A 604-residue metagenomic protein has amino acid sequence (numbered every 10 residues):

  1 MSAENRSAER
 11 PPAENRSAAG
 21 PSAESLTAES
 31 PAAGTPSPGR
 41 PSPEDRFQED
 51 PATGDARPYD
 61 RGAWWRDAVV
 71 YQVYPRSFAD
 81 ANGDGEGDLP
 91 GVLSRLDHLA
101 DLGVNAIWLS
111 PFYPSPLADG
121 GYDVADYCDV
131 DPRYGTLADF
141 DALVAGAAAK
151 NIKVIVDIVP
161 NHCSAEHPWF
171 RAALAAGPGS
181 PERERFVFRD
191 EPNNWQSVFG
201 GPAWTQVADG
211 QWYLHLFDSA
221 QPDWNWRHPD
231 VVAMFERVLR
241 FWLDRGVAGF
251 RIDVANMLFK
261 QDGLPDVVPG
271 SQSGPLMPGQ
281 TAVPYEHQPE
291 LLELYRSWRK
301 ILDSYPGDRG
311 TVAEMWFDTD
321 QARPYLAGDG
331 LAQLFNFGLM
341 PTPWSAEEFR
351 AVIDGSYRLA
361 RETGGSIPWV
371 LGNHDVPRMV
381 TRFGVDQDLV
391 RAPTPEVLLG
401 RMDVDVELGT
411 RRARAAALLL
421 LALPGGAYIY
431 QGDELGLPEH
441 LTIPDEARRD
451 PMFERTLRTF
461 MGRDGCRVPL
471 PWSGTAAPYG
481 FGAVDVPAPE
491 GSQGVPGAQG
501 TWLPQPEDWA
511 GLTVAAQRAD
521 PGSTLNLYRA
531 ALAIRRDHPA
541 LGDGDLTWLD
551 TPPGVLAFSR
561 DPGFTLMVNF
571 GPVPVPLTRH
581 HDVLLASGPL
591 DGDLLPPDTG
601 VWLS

Functional and structural regions predicted by a protein language model:
S2-A3, P43-H581, L590-S604: Active-site and adjacent substrate-binding regions of carbohydrate-active enzymes
S2-R46: Long, intrinsically disordered low-complexity tandem-repeat segments
L585-S587: Short, structured beta-strand/loop micro-motifs enriched in basic residues and often containing a Trp
